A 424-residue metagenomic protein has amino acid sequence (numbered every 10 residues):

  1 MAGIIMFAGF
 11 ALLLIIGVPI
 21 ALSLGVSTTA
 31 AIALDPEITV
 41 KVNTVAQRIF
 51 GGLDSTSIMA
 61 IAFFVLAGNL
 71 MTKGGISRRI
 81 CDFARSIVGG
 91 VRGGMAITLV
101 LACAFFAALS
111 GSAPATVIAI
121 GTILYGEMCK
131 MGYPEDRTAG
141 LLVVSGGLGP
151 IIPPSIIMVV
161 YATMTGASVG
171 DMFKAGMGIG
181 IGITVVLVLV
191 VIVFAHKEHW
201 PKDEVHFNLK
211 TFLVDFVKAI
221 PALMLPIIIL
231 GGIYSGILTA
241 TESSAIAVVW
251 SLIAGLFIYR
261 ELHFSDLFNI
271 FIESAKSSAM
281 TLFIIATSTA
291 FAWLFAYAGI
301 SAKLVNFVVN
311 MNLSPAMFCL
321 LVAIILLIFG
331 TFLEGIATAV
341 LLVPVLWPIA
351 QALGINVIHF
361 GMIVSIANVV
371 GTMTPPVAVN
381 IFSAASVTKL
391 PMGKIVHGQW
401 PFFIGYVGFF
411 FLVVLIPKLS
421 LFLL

Functional and structural regions predicted by a protein language model:
M1-L424: Alpha-helical transmembrane segments of multi-pass membrane transport proteins
